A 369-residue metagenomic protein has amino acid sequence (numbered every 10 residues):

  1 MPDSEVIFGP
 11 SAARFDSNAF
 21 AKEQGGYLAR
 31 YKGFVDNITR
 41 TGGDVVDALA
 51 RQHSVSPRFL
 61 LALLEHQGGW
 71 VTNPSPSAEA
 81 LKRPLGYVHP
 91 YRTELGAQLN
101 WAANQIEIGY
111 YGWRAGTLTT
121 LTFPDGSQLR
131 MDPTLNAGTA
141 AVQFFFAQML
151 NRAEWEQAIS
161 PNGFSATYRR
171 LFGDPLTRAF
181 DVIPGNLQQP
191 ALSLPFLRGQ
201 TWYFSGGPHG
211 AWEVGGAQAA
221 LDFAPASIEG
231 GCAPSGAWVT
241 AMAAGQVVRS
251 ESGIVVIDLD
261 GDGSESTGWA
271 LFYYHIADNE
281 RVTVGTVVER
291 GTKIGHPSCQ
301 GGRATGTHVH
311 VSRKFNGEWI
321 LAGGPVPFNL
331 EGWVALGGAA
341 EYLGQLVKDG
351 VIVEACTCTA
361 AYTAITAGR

Functional and structural regions predicted by a protein language model:
M1-D44: N-terminal export signals and maturation junctions of secreted/periplasmic proteins
M1-I7, V88-S205, L343-R369: Non-catalytic cell-wall polysaccharide-engagement segments
D47, R51-V71, A102, F223: Short, functionally critical alpha-helical segments immediately adjacent to catalytic or ligand/cofactor-binding
R58, G68-A78, R249, E318-L321: Secretory-pathway/luminal and periplasmic proteins that interact with or process carbohydrate-rich
P184-L187, A191, W202-M242: Short glycine/threonine/proline-enriched tight-turn/helix- or strand-capping micro-motif at secondary-structure
P190-L192, A233, T286-E289, S312-R369: Acidic, glycine-rich catalytic/binding loops that coordinate metals and/or anionic ligands
F204, V239, G245-V247, G285-P297: A structural signal for short beta-strand/turn segments enriched in small hydrophobics and glycine
P234-V284, G306-H308: Zn2+-dependent peptidoglycan hydrolase active-site motif and core
